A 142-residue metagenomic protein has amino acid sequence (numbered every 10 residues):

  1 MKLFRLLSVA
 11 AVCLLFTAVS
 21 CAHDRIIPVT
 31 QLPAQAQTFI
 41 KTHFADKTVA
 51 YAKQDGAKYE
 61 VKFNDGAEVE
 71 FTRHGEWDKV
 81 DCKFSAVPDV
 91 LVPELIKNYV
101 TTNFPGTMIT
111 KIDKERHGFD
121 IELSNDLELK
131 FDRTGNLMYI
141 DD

Functional and structural regions predicted by a protein language model:
M1-S8: Bacterial N-terminal signal peptides that target proteins for export
S8-A18: Bacterial N-terminal signal peptides
H23-D142: Interaction-mediating elements
